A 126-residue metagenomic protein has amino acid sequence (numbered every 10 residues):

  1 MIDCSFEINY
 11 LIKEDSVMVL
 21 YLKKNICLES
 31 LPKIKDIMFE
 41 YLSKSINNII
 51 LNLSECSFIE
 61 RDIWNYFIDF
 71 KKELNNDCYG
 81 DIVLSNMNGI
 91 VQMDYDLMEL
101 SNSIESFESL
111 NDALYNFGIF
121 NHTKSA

Functional and structural regions predicted by a protein language model:
I2-F39, L53-E55: STAS-typified acidic loop motif
N25, N88, L110-D112: Short, solvent-exposed coil/turn elements at secondary-structure transition points
L28-I104: Amphipathic alpha-helical interaction surfaces in cytosolic regulatory modules
S103-A113: Short acidic-hydrophobic, aromatic-tinged amphipathic segments that line or gate anion-handling sites
L114-A126: A cross-taxonomic marker for long C-terminal extensions/tails that follow the last structured domain
